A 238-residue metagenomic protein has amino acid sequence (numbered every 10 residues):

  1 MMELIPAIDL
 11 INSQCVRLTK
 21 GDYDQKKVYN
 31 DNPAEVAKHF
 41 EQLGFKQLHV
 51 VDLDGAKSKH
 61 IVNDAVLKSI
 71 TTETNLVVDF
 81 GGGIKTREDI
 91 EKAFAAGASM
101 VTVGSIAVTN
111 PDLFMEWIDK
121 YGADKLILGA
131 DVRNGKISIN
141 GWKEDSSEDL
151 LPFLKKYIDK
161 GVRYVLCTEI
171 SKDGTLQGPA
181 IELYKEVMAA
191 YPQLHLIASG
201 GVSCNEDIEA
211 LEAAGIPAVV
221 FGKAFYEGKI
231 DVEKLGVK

Functional and structural regions predicted by a protein language model:
E3-L4, G55-T71, K85-E91, S105-I127 (+3 more regions): Active-site-adjacent beta->alpha loops and helix N-cap segments on the catalytic face of soluble alpha/beta enzymes
I8, D52, S105-I106, A130-V132 (+3 more regions): Short secondary-structure boundary segments
D9, F40, L48, A93 (+4 more regions): Conserved, mostly hydrophobic/aromatic
S13-C15, T19-D24, A98-D173: Conserved anion-binding
C15-I61: N-terminal beta-alpha supersecondary unit
Y29-E41, K85-E91, D145-K156: Short, acidic/polar
H49-V51, D79, T102-V103, I127 (+2 more regions): Conserved beta-strand positions in the central sheet of alpha/beta enzyme cores
T74, V78-V101, E182-A218: Catalytic cores of alpha/beta
